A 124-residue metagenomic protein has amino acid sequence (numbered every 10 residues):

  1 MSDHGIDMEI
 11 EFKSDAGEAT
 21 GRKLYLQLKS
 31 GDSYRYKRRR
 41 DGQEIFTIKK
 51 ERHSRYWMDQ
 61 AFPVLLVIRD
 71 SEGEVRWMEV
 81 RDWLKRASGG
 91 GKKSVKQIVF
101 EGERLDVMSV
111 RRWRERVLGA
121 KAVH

Functional and structural regions predicted by a protein language model:
M1-H4, I10-H124: Mixed-charge (Asp/Glu-Lys/Arg
